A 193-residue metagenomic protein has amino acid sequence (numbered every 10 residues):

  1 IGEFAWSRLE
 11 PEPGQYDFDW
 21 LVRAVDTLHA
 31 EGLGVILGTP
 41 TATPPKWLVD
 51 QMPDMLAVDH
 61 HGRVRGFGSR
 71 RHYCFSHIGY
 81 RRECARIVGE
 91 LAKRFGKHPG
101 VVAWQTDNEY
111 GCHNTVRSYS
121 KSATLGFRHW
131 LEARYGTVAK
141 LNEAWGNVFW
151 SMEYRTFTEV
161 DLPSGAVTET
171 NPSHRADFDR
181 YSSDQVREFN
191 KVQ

Functional and structural regions predicted by a protein language model:
I1-G66, G89-A92: Aromatic-lined substrate-binding rim segments of carbohydrate-active enzymes
H61, R65-Q193: Polysaccharide-binding and catalytic clefts of secreted carbohydrate-active enzymes
